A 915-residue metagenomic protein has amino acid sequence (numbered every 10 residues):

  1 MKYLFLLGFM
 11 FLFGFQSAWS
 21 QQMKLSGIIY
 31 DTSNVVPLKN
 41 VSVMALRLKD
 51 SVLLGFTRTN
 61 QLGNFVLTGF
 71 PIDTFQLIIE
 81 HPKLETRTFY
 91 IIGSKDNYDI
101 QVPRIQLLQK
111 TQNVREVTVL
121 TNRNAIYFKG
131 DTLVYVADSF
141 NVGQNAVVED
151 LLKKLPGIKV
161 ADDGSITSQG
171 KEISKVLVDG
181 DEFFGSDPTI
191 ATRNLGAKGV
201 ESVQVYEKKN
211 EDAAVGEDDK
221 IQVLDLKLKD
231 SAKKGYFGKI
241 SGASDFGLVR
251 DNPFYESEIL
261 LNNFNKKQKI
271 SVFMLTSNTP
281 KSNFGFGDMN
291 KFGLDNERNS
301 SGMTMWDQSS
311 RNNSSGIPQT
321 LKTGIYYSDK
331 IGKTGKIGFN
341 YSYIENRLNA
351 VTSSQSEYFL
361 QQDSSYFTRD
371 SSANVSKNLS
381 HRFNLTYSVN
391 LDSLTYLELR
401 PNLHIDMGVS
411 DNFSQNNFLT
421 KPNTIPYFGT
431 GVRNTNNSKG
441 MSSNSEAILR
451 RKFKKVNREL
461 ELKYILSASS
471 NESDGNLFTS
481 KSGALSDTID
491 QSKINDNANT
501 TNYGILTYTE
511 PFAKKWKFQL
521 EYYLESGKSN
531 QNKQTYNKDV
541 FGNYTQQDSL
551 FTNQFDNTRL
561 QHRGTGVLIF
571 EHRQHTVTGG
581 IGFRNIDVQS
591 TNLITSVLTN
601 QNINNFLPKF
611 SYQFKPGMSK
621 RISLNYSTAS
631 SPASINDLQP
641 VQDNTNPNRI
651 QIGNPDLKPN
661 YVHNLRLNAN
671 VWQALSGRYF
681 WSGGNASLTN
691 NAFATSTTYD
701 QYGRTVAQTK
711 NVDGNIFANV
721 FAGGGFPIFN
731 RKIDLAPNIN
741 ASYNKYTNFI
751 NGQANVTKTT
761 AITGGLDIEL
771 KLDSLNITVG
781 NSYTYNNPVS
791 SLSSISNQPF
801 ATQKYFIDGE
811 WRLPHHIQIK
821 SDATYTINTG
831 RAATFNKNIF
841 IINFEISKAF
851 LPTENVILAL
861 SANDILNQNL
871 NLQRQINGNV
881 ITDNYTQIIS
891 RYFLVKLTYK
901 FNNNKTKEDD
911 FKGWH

Functional and structural regions predicted by a protein language model:
Q21, M44, L62-N64, I78 (+17 more regions): Membrane-proximal, glycine/serine-rich, low-complexity loop/turn segments characteristic of large bacterial
S33-L48, F128: Short, ordered, surface-exposed loop/turn motifs in non-cytosolic proteins
L46-V52, T74-I91: A short, solvent-exposed loop/turn motif at the edges and junctions of modular extracellular/periplasmic domains
L48-N64: Short, acidic Ser/Thr/Gly-rich low-complexity loop/linker segments typical of extracellular and cell-surface proteins
G216-E217, N283-M289, A350-F367, V375 (+15 more regions): Outer-membrane beta-barrel translocator domains and adjoining extracellular loop/strand segments of Gram-negative
V249-D251, S315-I317, V375-K377, T435-M441 (+10 more regions): Replace "Gram-negative outer membrane beta-barrel proteins" with "bacterial and organellar outer membrane beta-barrel
S371, T501-Y503, T545-F555, I652 (+4 more regions): Outer membrane beta-barrel strand-and-loop segments of large Gram-negative receptors, especially TonB-dependent
G765-S782, N797-H915: Conserved C-terminal beta-signal and adjacent last beta-strands/turns of outer-membrane beta-barrel proteins
